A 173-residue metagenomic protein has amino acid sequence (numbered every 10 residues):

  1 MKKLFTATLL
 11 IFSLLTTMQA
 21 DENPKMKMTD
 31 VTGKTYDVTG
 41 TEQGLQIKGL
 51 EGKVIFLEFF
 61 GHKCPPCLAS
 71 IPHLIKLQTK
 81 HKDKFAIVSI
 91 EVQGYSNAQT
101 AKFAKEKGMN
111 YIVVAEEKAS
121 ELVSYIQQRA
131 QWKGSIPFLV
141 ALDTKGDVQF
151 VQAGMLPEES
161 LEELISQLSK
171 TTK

Functional and structural regions predicted by a protein language model:
M1-L4: Positively charged n-region of N-terminal signal peptides that target proteins for export
A7-L14: Bacterial N-terminal signal peptides
Q19-Q46: N-terminal "domain-start" segment that seeds a small globular fold
P24, I55, I136-P137: Short loop/turn microsegments at loop-to-beta-strand junctions
G44-P65: Short active-site neighborhood of thiol/selenol oxidoreductases, capturing the structured segment around
F56-L57, I87, L139: Hydrophobic beta-strand anchors of alpha/beta hydrolase catalytic cores
L68-G108, A119-Q127: Structural microenvironment flanking redox-active thiols in thiol-disulfide oxidoreductases
K107-M109, E117-L164: Thiol/disulfide oxidoreductase modules built on the thioredoxin-like
